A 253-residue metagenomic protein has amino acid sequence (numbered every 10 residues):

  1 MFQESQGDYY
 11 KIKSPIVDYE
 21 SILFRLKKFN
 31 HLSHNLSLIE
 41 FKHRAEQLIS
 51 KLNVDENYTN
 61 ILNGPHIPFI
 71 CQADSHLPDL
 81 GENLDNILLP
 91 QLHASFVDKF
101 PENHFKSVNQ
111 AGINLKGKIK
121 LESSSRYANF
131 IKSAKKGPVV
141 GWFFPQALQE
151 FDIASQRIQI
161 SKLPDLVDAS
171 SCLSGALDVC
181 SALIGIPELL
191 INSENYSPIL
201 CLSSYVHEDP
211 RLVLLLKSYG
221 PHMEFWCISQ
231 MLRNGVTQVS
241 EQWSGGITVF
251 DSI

Functional and structural regions predicted by a protein language model:
M1-C172, A176-I253: A binding-site-centric feature that preferentially detects glycan-recognition modules on secreted/surface proteins
